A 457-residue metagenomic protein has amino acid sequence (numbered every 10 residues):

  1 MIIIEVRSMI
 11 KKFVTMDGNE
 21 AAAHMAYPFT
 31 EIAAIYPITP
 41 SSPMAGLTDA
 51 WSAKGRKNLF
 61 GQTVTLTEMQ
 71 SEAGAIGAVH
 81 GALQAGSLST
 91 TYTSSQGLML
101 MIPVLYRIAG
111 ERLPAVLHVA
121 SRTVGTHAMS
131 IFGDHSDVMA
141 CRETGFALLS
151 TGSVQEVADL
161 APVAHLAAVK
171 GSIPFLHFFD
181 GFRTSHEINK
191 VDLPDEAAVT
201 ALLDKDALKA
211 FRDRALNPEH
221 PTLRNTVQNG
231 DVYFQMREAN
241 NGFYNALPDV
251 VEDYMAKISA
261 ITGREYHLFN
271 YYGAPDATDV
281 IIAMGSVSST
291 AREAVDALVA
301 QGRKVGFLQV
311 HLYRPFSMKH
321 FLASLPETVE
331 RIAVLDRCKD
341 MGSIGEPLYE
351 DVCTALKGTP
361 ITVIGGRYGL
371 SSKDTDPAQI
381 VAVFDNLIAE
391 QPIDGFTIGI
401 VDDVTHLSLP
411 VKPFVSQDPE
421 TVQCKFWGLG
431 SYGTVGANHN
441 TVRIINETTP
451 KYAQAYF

Functional and structural regions predicted by a protein language model:
I2-A140, G145, P162, P392-G395 (+2 more regions): Thiamine diphosphate
A50-G55, E293-F307, K357-G358, R443-K451: Short helix-loop-beta junction
F60-V64, F175-N270: Conformationally flexible catalytic loops at phosphate/diphosphate-handling active centers
Y92-T93, V116-A120, S150, L176-D180 (+3 more regions): Short beta-strand segments
I131-G181, K205, T354, G358-G369: Conserved thiamine diphosphate
P275-R303, F316-F321: Redox- and metal-dependent alpha/beta enzyme cores, enriched for Fe-S-associated oxidoreductases and cofactor-handling
Q301-R331: Core nucleotide-handling region used for phosphoryl-transfer chemistry
R331-Q417: Peripheral docking tails and interdomain loops at the edges of cofactor- or intermediate-handling domains
